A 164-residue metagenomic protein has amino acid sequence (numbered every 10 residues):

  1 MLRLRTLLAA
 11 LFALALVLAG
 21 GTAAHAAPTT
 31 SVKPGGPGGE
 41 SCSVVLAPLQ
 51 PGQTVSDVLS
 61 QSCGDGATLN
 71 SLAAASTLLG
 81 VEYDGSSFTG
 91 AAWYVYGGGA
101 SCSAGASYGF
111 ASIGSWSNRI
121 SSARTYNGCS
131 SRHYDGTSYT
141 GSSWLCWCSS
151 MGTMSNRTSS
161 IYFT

Functional and structural regions predicted by a protein language model:
L2-L7, H25-T164: Compact beta-sheet-dominated domain cores in extracellular/mature segments
R5-A15: Sec-dependent signal peptide hydrophobic core
L16-A24: C-terminal segment of classical bacterial N-terminal signal peptides
